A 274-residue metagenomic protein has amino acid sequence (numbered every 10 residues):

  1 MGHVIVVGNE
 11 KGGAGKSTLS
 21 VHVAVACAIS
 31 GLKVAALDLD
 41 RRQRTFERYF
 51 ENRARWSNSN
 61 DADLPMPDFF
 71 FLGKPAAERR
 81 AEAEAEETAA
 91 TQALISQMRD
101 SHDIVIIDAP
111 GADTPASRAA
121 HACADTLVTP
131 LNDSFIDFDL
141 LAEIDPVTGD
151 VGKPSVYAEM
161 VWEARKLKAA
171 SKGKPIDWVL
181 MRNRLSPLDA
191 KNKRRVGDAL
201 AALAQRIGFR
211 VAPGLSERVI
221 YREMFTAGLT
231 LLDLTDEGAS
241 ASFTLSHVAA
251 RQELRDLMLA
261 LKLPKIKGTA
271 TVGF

Functional and structural regions predicted by a protein language model:
V4, G8-K11, V25-V105, G111 (+2 more regions): P-loop/Walker-type NTP enzyme "switch/lid" segment
G12, T45-F46, D125, L215: Generic structural signal for small/hydrophobic residues in well-ordered secondary structure, especially within
K16: Conserved lysine of the Walker
L19: Hydrophobic positions on the alpha1 helix immediately C-terminal to the Walker A/P-loop
S30, P110-P213: Conserved catalytic-core segment of NTP-binding enzymes
R44-T45, F138, R222-E223: A short beta-to-alpha transition loop/helix N-cap that caps and shapes the active-site region
F50, L140, F225: Short, flexible helix/strand-to-coil boundary loops that buttress conserved ligand/catalytic motifs in alpha/beta
A170-F274: C-terminal lobe/tail of nucleotide-utilizing enzymes
